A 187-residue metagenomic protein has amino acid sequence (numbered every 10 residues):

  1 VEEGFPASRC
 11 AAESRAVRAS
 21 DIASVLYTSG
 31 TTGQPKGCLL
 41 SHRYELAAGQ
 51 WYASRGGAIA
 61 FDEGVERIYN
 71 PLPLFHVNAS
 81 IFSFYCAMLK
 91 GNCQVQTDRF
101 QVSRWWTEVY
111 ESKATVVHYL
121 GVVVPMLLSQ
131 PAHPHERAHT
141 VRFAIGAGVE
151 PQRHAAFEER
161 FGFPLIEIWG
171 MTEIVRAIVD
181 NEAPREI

Functional and structural regions predicted by a protein language model:
R9-S20, V25-N70, K90-N92: Conserved adenylate-forming
I22, T28-T31, I68, L74 (+4 more regions): Conserved S/T- and glycine-rich ATP-binding loop of Class I adenylate-forming
V25, S83, V124, H154: Generic structural marker for isolated residues within well-ordered, non-membrane alpha-helices of soluble domains
S41, P71-P73, D98, L120: A secondary-structure boundary/capping signal
Y44, F100-Q101, V122, V149: Short beta->alpha linker loops
L46-R67, F75-V116, M126, Q130: Conserved AMP-binding/adenylation subdomain of ANL enzymes
L89, W106, E111-Y119, L128-I187: Gly/Ser/Thr-rich phosphate-binding loop
